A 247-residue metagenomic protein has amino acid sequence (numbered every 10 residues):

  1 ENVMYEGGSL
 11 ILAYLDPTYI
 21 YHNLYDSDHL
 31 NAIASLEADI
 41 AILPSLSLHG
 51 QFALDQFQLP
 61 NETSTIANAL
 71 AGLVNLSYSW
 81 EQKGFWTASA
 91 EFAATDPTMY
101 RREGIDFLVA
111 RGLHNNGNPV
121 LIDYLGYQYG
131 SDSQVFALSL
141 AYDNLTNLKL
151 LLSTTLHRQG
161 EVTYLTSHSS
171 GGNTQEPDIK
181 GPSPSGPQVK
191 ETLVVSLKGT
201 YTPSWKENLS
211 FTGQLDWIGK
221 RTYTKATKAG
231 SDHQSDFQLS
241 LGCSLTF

Functional and structural regions predicted by a protein language model:
E1-N118, S131-D132, F136, L156-V162 (+1 more regions): Signature for the C-terminal beta-barrel architecture of outer-membrane proteins
I40-I42, Y78-W80, Y142-N144, L156 (+3 more regions): Residue-level signature of outer-membrane beta-barrel architecture
S45-L48, Q82-S89, N147-L152, P203-G213: Repeated loop/turn-to-beta-strand initiation elements of outer-membrane beta-barrel proteins
N61-T65, A226-S231: Short, solvent-exposed loop/turn segments at secondary-structure boundaries
E191-A226: C-terminal structured domain segments
Q234-F247: Outer-membrane beta-barrel "beta-signal"
